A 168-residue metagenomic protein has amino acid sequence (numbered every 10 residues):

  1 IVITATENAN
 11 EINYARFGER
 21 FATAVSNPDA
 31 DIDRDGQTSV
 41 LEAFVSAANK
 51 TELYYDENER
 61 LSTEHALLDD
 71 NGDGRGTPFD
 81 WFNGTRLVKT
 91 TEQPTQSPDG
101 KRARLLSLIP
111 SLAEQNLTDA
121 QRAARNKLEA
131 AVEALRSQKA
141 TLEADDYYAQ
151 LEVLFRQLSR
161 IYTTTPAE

Functional and structural regions predicted by a protein language model:
I1-F82: Active-site-proximal C-terminal subdomain of hydrolase catalytic domains
E57-E168: Disordered regulatory segments flanking catalytic cores
